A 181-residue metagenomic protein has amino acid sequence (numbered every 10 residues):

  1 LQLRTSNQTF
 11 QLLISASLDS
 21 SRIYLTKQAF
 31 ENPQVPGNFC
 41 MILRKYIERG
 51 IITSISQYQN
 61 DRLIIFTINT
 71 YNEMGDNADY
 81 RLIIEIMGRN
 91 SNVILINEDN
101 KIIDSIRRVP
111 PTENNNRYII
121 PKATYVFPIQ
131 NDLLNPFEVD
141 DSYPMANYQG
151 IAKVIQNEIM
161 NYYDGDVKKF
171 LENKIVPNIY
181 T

Functional and structural regions predicted by a protein language model:
L1-R4: DNA polymerase processivity clamps
S6-T181: Phosphate/anion-contacting hairpin/loop surfaces
